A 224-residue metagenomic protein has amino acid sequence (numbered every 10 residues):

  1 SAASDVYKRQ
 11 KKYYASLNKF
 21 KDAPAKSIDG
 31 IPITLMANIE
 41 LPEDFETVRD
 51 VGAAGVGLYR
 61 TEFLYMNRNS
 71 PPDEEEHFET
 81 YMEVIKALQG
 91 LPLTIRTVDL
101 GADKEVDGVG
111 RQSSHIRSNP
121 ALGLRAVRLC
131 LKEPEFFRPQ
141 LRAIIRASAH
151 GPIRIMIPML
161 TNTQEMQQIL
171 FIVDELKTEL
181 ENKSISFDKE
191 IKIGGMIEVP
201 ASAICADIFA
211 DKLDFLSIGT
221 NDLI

Functional and structural regions predicted by a protein language model:
A2-Y7: Short, small-residue-biased leader/transition segments that mark boundaries at the very start of proteins
K11: Flexible, gly/ser-rich surface segments that form the specificity/activation loops bordering the active-site cleft
S16-I224: Conserved alpha/beta-domain cores
